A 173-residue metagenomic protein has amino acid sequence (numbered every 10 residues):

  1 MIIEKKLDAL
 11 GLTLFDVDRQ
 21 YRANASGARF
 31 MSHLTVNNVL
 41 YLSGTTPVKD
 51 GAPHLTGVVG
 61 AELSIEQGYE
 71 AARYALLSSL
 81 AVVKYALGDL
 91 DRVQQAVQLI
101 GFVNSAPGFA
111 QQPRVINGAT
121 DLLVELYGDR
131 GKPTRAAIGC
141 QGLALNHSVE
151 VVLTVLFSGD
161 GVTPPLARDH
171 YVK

Functional and structural regions predicted by a protein language model:
M1-L77, A81, Y85-V97, S105-K173: N-terminal presequence-like segments and the immediate start of the first folded domain
